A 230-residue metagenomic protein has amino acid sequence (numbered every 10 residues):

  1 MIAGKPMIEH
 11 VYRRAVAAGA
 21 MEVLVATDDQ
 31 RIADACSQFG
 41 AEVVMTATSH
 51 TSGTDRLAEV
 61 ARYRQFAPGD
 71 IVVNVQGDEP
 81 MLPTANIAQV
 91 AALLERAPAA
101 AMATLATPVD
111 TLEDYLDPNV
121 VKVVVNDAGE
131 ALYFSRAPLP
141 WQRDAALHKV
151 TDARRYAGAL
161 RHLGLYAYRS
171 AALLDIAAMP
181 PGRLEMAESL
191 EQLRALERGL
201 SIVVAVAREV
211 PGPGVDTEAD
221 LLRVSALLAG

Functional and structural regions predicted by a protein language model:
M1-T27: N-terminal glycine-rich phosphate-binding loop and ensuing alpha1 helix
A20, G69, A97-A100, L200: Short, high-confidence coil segments that cap the C-terminus of an alpha-helix and link into the following beta-strand
L24, Q30-A92: Short phosphate-binding loop-to-helix
T27-D28, L82, Y168, D216: A conserved hydrophobic position in a structured secondary element of the catalytic/binding core that shapes
D28, A35, I87, A99-L105 (+3 more regions): Structured catalytic cores of enzymes that bind and process phosphorylated ligands/cofactors
P83-G182: Conserved core of the sugar-phosphate nucleotidyltransferase
H148-G230: Conserved alpha/beta core of the MobA/IspD/sugar-nucleotide pyrophosphorylase nucleotidyltransferase superfamily
